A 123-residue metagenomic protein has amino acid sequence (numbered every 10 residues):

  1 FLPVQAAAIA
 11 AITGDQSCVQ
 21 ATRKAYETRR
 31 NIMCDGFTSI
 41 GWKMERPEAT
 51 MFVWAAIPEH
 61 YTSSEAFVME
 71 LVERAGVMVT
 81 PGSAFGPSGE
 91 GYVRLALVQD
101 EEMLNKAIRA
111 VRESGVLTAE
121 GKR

Functional and structural regions predicted by a protein language model:
F1-R123: PLP-dependent class I/II
